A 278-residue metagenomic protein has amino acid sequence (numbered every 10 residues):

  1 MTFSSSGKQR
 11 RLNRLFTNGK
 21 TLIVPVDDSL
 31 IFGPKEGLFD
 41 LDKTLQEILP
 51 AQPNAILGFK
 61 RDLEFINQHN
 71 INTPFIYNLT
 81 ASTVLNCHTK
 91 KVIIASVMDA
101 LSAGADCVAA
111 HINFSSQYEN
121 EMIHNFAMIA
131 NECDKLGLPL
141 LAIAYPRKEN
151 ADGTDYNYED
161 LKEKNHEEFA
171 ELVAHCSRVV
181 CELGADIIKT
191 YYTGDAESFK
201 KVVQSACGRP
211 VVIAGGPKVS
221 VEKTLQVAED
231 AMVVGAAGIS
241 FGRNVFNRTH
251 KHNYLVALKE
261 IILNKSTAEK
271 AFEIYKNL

Functional and structural regions predicted by a protein language model:
T2-F16: N-terminal basic/disordered segments at the start of proteins
R14-N18, F32, N247-R248: Generic structural "secondary-structure junction" signal
T21-I23, D27-V211, V221-A237, F241 (+2 more regions): Alpha/beta enzyme core
K218-V219, G242-N244, R248: Small/polar glycine-rich anion-binding or flexible loop at a beta-alpha turn
M232-G235, N247-L278: C-terminal helical cap(s) of enzyme catalytic domains, especially alpha/beta-barrels
